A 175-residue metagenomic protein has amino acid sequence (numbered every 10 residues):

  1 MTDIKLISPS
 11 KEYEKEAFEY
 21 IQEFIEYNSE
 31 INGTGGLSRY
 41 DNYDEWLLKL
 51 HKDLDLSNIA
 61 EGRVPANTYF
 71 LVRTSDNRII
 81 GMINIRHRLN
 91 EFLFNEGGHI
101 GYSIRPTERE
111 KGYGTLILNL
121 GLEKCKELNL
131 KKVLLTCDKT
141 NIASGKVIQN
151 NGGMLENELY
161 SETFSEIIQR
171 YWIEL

Functional and structural regions predicted by a protein language model:
M1-H99, S165-L175: GNAT-family acyltransferases
E16, I117, A143: Charged catalytic carboxylate motif
R88-N90, T107, T140: Short coil/turn motifs at secondary-structure junctions
G101-I104, E110-E123, E127, K146-N150: Conserved acetyl-CoA-binding loop-helix of GNAT-fold acetyltransferases
R109, L135-S144: Conserved beta-strand-loop-alpha-helix junction that forms the acyl-donor binding cleft
C125-T136: Conserved GNAT acetyl-CoA-binding A-motif
T136-C137, G152-Q169: Conserved catalytic-core motifs of GNAT/GCN5-like acyltransferases
